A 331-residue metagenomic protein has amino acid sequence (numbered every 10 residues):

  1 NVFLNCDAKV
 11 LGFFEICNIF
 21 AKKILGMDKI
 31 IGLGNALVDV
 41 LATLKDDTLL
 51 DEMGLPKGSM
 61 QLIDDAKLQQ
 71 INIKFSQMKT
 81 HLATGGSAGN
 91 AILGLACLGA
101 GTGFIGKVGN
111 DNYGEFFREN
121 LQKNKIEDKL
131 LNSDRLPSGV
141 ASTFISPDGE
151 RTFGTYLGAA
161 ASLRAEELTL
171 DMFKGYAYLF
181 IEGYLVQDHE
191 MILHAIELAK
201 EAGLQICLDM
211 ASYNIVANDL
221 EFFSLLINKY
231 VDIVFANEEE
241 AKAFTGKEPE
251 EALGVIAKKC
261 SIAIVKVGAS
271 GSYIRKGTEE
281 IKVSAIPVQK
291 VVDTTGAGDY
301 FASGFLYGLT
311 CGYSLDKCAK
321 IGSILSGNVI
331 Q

Functional and structural regions predicted by a protein language model:
G26-G103: Glycine-rich phosphate/adenosyl-contacting loop at the front of the ribokinase-like
M27-A42, L50-K57, Q61, P249-Q331: Conserved phosphate-binding/catalytic region of the ribokinase-like
T102, D128, I206-C207, A263: Hydrophobic beta-strand scaffold residues
T102-K129: A glycine-rich beta-to-alpha transition motif near the start of alpha/beta enzyme domains, typified by
G106-N110, K129-P137, S261-V267, S284: Beta-strand->loop->alpha-helix junctions that form or flank phosphate-binding loops in nucleotide-handling enzymes
K129-S133, T143-H189: Conserved phosphate-binding/catalytic loop of the ribokinase/pfkB sugar-kinase fold
I196, A202-Q205, A211-K282: Conserved phosphate/ATP/ADP-binding segment of small-molecule kinases
